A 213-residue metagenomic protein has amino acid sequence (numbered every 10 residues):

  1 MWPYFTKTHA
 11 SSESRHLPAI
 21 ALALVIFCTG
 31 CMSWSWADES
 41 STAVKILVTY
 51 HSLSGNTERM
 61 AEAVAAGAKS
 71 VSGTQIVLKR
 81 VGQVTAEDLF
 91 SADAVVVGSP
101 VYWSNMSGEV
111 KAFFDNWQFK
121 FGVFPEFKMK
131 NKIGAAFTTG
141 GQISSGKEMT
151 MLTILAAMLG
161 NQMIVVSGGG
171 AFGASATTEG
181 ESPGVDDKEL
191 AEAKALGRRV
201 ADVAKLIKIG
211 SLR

Functional and structural regions predicted by a protein language model:
W2-A21: Bacterial N-terminal signal peptides that target proteins for export
A19-C31: Bacterial N-terminal signal peptides
S35-A37: Boundary at the C-terminal end of the N-terminal hydrophobic targeting segment
S40, V166-R213: Glycine-rich phosphate/pyrophosphate-binding loop and the adjoining helix
V44-A68: N-terminal beta1-alpha1 ligand-phosphate binding loop
E62-T74, L159-G160: Short helix-loop-beta junction
G73-Q83: A short beta-strand-loop structural module common to alpha/beta enzyme folds
G82-G168: Helix-loop-strand module that forms the ligand-binding subsite of alpha/beta enzymes
